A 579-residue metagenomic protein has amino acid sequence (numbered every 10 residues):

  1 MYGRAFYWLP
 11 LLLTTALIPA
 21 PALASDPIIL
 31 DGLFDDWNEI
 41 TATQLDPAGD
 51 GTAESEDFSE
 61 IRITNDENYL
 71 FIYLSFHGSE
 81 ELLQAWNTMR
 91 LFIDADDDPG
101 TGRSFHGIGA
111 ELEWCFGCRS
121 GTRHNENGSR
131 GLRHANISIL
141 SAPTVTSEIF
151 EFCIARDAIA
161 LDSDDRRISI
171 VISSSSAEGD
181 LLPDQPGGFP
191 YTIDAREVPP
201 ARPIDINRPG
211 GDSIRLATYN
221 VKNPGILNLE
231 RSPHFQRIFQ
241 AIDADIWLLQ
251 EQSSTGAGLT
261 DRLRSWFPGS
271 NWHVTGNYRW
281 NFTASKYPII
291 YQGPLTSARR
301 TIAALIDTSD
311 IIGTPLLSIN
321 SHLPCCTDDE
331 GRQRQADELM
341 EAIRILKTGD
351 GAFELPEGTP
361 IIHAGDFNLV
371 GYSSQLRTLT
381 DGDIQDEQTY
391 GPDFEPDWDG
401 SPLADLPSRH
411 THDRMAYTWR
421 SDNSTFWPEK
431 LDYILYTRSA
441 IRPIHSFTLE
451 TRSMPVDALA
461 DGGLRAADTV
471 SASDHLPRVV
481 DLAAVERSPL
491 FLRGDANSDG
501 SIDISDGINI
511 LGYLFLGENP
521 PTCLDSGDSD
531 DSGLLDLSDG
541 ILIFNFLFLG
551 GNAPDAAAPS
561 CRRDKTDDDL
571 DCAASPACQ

Functional and structural regions predicted by a protein language model:
S25-L33, T88, F92-C118, E148 (+2 more regions): Acidic/polar low-complexity flexible segments
D26-D50, L82-E148, G391-E395, D399-G400 (+1 more regions): Extracellular/luminal beta-rich ligand-recognition and adhesion surfaces characterized by aromatic-Gly/Pro-enriched
G32, N68-G78, F150-A155: Short, well-ordered beta-strand segments enriched in hydrophobic/aromatic residues
F71-L74, R90-L91, R215-T218, D245-Q250 (+13 more regions): Structural recognition of the beta-strand scaffold that forms the well-ordered cores of secreted hydrolase catalytic
F152, A160, D180, D184-G187 (+4 more regions): Metal-dependent phosphoester-hydrolase catalytic domains
Q185-R264, G276-W280, L316, Q333-D337 (+4 more regions): N-terminal, active-site-proximal structural segment of metallo-dependent hydrolase catalytic domains
Q252-C326: Structured beta-strand-rich core segments of catalytic domains in phosphoester-bond hydrolases
R487-Q579: Cellulosome-associated attachment modules in secreted, modular CAZymes
